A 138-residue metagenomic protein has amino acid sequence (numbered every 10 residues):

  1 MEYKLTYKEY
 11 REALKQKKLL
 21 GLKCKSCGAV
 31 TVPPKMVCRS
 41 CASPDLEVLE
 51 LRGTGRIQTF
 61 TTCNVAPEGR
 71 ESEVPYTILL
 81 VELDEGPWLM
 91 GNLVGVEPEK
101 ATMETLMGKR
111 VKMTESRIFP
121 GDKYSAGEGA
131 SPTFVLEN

Functional and structural regions predicted by a protein language model:
K18-G21, P34-K35: Residues immediately within or flanking Cys/His clusters that coordinate Zn2+ in small zinc-binding modules
K23-S26, V37-S43: Short, cysteine/histidine-rich loop/knuckle motifs that typically chelate Zn2+
V32, L46-E47: Short functional micro-motifs and their immediate structural scaffolds
G55-Q58, L93: Conserved hydrophobic positions within beta-strands
T61-V65, I118: Short, conserved beta-turn/loop elements at beta-strand boundaries and strand-helix junctions
A66-L80: Short aromatic-glycine-enriched beta-strand elements
E97-M113: Short nucleic-acid-contacting surface segments enriched for D/E, G, S/T with interspersed K/R
S116-N138: OB-fold/S1-family single-stranded nucleic acid-binding modules
